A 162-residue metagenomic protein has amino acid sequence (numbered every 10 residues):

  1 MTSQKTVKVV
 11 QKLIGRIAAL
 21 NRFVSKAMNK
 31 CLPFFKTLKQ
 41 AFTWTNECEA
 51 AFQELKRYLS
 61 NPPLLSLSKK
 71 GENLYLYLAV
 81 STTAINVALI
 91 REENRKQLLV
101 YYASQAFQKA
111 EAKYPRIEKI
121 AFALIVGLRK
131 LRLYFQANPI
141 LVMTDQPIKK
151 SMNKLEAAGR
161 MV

Functional and structural regions predicted by a protein language model:
M1-E72, D145-I148: C-terminal reverse transcriptase regions that engage the nucleic-acid substrate
Q11-G15, F34, L55, A79 (+6 more regions): Mobile genetic element proteins and their domesticated derivatives, centered on retroelements and DNA transposons
N21-F35, I90-Q105: Reverse-transcriptase-like RNA-dependent polymerase core
N21-R22, I85-A88, S151-M152: Short helix/loop capping segments that flank catalytic or ligand/cofactor-binding pockets
E72-V80: Two-metal-ion RNase H-like nuclease active-site motif
N73, A84, L98, P139: Conserved catalytic motifs of the protein kinase core domain
R95-F122, D145-E156: A short, polar/acidic, helix/strand-boundary loop motif
E118, I125-V162: RNase H catalytic domain
